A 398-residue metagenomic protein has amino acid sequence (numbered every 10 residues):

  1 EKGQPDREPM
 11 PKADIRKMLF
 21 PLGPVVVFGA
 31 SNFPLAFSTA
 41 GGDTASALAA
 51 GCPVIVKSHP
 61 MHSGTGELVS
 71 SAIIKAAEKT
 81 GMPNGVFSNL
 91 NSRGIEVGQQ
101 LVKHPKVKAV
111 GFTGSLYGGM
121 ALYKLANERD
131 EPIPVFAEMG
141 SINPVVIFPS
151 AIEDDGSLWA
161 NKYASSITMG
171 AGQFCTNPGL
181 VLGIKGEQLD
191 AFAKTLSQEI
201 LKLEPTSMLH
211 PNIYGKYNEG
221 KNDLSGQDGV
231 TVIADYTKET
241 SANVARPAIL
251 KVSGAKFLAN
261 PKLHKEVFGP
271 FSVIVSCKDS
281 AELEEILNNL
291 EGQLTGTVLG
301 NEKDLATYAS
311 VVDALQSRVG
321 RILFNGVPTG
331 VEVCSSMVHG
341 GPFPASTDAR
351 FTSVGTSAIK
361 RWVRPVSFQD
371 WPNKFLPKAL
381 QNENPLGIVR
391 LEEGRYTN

Functional and structural regions predicted by a protein language model:
E1, S70-A77, G81, P105 (+12 more regions): Structural signal for hydrophobic packing residues in well-ordered secondary-structure cores of soluble enzyme domains
K2-A164, L182-L189: Rossmann-like NAD(P) dinucleotide-binding subdomain of oxidoreductase/dehydrogenase enzymes
N32, M61, G94-E96, V107 (+12 more regions): Short, glycine-/Ser/Thr-/acidic-enriched flexible segments
L101-K106, P149-D155, K221-N222, R246-A248 (+2 more regions): Short, surface-exposed amphipathic charged segments that create phosphate/polyanion-binding patches used for binding
Q173-C175: Extended low-complexity, polyampholyte segments enriched in Ser/Thr/Pro and acidic residues
G183-L294: NAD(P)-dependent aldehyde/semialdehyde dehydrogenase
T240-N243, S280, E285-L376: C-terminal core of ALDH-fold dehydrogenases
P365-N398: Structural signal for terminal/edge beta-strands and the immediately following C-terminal loop/tail that closes
